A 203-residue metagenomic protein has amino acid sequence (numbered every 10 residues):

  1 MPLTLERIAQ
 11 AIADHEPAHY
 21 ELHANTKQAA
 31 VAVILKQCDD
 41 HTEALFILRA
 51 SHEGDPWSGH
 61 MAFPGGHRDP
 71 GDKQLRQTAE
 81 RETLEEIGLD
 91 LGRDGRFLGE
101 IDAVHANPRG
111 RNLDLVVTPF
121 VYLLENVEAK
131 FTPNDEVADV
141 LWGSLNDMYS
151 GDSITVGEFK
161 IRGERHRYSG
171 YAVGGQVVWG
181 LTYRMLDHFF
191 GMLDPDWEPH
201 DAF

Functional and structural regions predicted by a protein language model:
M1-F63, H67-E128, N146-M148, E158-F203: N-terminal leader/linker segments that precede catalytic domains of diphosphate-processing enzymes
K130-D147: Acidic, glycine-rich loop-and-strand cores that form catalytic or ligand-binding grooves in diverse globular domains
G151: Active-site/pore-lining binding-face segments in mid-to-C-terminal subdomains
